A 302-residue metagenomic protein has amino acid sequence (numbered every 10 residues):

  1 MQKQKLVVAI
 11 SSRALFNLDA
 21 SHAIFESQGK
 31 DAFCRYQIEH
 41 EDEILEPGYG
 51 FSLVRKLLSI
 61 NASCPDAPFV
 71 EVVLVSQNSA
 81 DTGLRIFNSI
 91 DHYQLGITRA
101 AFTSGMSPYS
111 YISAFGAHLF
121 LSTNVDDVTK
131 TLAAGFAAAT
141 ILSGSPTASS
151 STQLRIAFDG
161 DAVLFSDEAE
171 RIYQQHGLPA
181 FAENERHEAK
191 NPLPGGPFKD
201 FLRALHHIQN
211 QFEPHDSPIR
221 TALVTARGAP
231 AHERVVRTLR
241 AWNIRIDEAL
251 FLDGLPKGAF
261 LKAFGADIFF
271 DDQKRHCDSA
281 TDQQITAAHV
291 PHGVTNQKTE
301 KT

Functional and structural regions predicted by a protein language model:
M1-M106, S150, D159-F251: Alpha-helical substrate-recognition element adjacent to the catalytic core
M1-V8, V125-I156, G160-H187, K199-D200 (+3 more regions): Asp-based, Mg2+/Mn2+-dependent phosphohydrolase catalytic module
S12, S76, L121-S122, T225 (+2 more regions): Short beta-strand/turn micro-motifs composed of small residues that flank or help shape donor/cofactor-binding pockets
V54, F87, P108-I112, V128 (+4 more regions): Short amphipathic alpha-helical segments and helix-helix/interface helices
N61, Q94, G116, G135-A137 (+3 more regions): Glycine-centered loop/turn motif at secondary-structure junctions
A80-D81, M106-S107, D126, A229-P230 (+3 more regions): Short alpha-helical
I90-S113, H118-V125, A139, N243 (+3 more regions): Active-site phosphate-binding/coordination module
A229, F251, L255, F264-D267: Short, well-ordered coil↔helix boundary/capping segments
